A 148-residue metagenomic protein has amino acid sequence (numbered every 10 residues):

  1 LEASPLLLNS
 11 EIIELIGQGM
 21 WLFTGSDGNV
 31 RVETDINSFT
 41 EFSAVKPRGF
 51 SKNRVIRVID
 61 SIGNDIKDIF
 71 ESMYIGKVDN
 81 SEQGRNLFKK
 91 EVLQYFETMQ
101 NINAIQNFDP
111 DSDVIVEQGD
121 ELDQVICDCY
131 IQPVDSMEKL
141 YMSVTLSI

Functional and structural regions predicted by a protein language model:
L1-I148: Structured, hydrophobic secondary-structure cores that serve as assembly/anchoring elements
